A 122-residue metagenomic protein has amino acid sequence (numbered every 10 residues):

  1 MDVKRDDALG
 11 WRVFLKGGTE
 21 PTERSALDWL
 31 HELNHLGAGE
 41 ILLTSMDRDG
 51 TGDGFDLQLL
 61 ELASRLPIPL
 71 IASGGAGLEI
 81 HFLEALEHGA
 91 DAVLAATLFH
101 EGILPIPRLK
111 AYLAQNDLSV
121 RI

Functional and structural regions predicted by a protein language model:
M1-L43, D47-R48, D117: Conserved anion-binding
D7, T51, I103: Glycine/Thr-rich phosphate-binding loops of Rossmann-like dinucleotide-binding domains
E20, G52, A76-E79, L98: Gly/Ser/Thr-rich beta-alpha loop segments that engage phosphate groups in nucleotides
T22-L27, D53-L62: Charged helix-capping and loop-helix junction motifs
H31-N34, L60-R65, K110-A114: Surface-exposed amphipathic alpha-helices with a cationic face
D47, A76-I80, L104: Short beta->alpha linker loops
L57-A95: Catalytic cores of alpha/beta
L83-I122: C-terminal helical cap(s) of enzyme catalytic domains, especially alpha/beta-barrels
